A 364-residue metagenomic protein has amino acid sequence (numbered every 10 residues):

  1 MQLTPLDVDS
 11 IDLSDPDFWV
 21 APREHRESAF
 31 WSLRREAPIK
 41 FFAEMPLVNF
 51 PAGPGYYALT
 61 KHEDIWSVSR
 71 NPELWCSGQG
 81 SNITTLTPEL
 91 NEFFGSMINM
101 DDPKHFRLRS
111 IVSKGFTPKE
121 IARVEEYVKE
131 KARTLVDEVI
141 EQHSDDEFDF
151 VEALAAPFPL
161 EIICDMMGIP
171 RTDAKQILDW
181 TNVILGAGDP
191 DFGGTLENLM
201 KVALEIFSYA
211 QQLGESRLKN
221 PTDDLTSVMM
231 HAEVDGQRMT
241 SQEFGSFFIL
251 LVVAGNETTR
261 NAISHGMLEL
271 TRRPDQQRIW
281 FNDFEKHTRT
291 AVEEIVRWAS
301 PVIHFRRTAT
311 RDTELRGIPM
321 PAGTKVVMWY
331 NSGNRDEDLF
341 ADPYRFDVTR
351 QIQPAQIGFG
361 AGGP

Functional and structural regions predicted by a protein language model:
M1-P364: Cytochrome P450
